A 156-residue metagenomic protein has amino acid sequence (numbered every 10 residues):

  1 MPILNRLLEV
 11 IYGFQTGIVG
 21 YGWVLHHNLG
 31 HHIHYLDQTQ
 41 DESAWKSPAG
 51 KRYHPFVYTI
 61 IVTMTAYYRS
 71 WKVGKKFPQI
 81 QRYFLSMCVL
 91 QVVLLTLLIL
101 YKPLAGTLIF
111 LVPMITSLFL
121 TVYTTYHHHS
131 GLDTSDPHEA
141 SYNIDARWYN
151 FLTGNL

Functional and structural regions predicted by a protein language model:
M1, V19-W23, F110-P137: Transmembrane alpha-helical segments that form the membrane-embedded catalytic/substrate-channel core of multi-pass
P2-L111: Non-catalytic, topology-defining segments of multipass membrane proteins
V10-G20, N143-L156: Cytosolic juxtamembrane regulatory segments of multi-pass membrane proteins
D37-Q38, W45-K46, F119-T121, R147-Y149: Short, surface-exposed linear patches
V92-V93, P103, L118-L120, F151-N155: Short hydrophobic "helix-edge" motifs at membrane interfaces and signal-peptide entry regions
H128-L152: Flexible internal linker/loop segments at domain or repeat junctions
